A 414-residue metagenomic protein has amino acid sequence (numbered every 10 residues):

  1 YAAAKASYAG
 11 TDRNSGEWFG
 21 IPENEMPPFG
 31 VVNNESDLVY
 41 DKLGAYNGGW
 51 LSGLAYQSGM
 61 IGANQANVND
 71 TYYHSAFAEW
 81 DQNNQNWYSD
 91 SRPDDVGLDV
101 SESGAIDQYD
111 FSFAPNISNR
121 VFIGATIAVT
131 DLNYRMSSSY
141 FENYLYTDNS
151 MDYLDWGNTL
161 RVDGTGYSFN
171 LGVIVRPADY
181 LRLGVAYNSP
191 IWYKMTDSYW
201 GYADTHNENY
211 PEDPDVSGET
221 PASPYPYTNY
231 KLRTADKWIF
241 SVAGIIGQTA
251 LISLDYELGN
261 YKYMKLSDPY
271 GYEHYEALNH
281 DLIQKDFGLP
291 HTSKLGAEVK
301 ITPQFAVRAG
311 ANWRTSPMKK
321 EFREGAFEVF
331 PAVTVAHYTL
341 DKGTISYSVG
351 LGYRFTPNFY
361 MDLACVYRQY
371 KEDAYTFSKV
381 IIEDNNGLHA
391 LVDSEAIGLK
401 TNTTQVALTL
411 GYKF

Functional and structural regions predicted by a protein language model:
Y1-F414: Outer-membrane beta-barrel porins/channels
